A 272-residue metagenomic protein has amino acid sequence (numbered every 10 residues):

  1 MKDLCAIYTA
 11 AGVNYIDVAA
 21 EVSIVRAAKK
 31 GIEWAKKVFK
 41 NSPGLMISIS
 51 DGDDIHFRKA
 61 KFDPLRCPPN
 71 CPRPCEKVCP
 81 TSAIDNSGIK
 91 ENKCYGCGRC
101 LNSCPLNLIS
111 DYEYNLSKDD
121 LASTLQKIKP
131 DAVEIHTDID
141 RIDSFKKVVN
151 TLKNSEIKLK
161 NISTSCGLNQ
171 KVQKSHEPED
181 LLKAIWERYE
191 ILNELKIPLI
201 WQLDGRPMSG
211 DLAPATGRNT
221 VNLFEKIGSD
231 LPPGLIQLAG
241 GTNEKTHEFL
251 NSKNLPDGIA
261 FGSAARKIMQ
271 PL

Functional and structural regions predicted by a protein language model:
M1-A83: Ferredoxin-type iron-sulfur electron-transfer modules and their immediate structural context
M1-K2, N14, A20, G98 (+2 more regions): Conserved mixed alpha/beta catalytic, RNA-binding, or beta-rich assembly cores of soluble enzyme, regulatory
L45, I89-K90, I236: Short, well-ordered strand-loop elements centered on a beta-strand within folded domains, enriched for acidic residues
P72-K90, R99-L116: Iron-sulfur cluster-binding cysteine motifs and their immediate structural context in ferredoxin-like electron-transfer
R73, N92, I200-Q202: A composition-driven signal for long, intrinsically disordered, charge-rich low-complexity tracts
